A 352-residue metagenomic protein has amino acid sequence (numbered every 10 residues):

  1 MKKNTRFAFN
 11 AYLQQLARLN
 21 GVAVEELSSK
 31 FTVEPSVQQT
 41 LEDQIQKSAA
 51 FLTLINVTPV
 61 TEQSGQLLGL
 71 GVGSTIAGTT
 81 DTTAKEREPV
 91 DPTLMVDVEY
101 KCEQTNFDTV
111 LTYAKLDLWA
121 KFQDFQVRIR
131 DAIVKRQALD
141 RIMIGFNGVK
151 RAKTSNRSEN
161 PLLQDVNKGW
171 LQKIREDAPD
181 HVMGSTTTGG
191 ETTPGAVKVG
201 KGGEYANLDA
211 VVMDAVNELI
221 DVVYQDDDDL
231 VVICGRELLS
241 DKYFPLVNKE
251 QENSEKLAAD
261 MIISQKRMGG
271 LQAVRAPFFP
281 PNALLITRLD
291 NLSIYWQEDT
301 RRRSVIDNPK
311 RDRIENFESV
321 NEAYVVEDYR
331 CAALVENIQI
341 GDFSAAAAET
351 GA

Functional and structural regions predicted by a protein language model:
K2-Q14, N20-S48, D165-G190, P194-D214 (+2 more regions): Sequence/fold signature of self-assembling virion shell proteins
K3, F7-A8, Q14, R18 (+5 more regions): Signature of extracytoplasmic/envelope-associated structural regions
S28-L111, L163-D165, Q172: Assembly/oligomerization interface modules of large self-assembling protein complexes
L52-N56, P89-D97, T154-N160, M213-V222 (+3 more regions): Intrinsically disordered, low-complexity boundary segments flanking structured domains
V57-G65, G71-V72, A77-T80, R87 (+10 more regions): Solvent-exposed, non-transmembrane amphipathic alpha-helical segments
E62, L67-G69, D91-D180, V222-R236 (+2 more regions): Long, contiguous amphipathic alpha-helices that act as assembly "spine/axial" helices in icosahedral shell and virion
R136, D140, A215-L219, K242: Generic, well-ordered alpha-helical scaffold segments in large soluble proteins
